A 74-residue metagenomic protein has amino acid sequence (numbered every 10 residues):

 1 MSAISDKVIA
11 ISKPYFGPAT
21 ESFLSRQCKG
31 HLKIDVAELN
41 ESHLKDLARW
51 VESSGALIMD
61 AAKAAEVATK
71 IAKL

Functional and structural regions predicted by a protein language model:
M1-H31: N-terminal acidic leader/helix
V36-K70: Short, charged early-sequence alpha-helical segments and their helix-coil boundaries
